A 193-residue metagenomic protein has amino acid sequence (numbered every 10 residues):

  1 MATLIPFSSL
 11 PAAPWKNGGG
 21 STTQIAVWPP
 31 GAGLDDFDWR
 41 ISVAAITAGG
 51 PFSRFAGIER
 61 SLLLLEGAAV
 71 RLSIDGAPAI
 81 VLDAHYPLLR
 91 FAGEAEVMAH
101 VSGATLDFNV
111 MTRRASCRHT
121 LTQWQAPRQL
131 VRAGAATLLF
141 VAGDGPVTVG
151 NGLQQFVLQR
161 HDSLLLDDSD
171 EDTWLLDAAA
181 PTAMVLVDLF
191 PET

Functional and structural regions predicted by a protein language model:
M1-T193: Jelly-roll (double-stranded beta-helix
